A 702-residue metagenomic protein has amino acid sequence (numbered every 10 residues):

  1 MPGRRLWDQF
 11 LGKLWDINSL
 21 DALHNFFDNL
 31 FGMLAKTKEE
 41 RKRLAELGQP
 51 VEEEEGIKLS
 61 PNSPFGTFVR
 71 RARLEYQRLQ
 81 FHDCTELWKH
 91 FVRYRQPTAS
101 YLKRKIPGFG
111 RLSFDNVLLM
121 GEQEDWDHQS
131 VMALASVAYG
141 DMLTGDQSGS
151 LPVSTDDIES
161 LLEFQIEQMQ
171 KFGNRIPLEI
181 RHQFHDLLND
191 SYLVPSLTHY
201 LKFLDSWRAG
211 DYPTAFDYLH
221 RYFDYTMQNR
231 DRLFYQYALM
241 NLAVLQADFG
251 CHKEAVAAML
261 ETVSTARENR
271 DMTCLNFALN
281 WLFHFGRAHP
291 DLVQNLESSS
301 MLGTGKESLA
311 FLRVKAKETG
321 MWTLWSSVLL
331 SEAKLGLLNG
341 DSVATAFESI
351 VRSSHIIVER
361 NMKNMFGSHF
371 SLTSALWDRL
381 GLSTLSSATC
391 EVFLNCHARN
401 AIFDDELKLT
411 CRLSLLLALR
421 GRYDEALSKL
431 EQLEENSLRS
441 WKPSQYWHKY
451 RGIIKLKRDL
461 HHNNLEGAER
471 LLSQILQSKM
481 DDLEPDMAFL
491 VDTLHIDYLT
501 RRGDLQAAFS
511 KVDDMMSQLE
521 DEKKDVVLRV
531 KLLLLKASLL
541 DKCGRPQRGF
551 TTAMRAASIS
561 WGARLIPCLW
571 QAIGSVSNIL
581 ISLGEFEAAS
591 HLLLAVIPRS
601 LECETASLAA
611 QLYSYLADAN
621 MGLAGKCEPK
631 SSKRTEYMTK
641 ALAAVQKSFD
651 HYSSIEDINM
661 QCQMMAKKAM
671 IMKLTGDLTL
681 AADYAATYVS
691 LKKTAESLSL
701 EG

Functional and structural regions predicted by a protein language model:
M1-I158, S428, Q432, I453 (+13 more regions): Eukaryotic intrinsically disordered, low-complexity segments enriched for acidic and Ser/Thr/Pro residues that serve as
Q168-R181, W207-R221, G250-L260, L296-F311 (+8 more regions): Helix-turn-helix repeat elements of alpha-solenoid scaffolds
R181-D186, H220-M227, L260-R270, L309-E318 (+10 more regions): Amphipathic alpha-helical segments of tetratricopeptide repeats
L197, Y237, F277, W325-V328 (+13 more regions): Residue register of alpha-helical TPR repeats
F283-P290, A333-K334, L338-D341, G381 (+10 more regions): Short coil/turn linking the two alpha-helices of tandem helical-hairpin repeats
